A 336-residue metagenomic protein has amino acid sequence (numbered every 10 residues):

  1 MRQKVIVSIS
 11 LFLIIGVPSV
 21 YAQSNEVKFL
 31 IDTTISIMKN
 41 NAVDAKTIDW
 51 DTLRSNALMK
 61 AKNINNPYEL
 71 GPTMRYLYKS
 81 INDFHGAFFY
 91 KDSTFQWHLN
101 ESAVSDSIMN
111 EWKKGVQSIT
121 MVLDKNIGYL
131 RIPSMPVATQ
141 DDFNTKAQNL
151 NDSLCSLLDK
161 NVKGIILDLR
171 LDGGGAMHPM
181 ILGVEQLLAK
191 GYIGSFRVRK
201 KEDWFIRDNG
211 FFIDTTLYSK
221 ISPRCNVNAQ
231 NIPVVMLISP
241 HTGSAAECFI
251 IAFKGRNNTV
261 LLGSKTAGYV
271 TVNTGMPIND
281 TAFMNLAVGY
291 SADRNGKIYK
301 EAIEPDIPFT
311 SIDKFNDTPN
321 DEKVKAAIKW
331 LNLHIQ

Functional and structural regions predicted by a protein language model:
M1-N25: Bacterial Sec-dependent N-terminal signal peptides
A22-I206, F212-T216, P233, N273-P277 (+4 more regions): Flexible, low-complexity junctional segments that flank or bridge functional domains
R170-D172, I238-A245: Active-site neighborhood of thiol-dependent amide/isopeptide-bond enzymes
I221-P233, P240-H241: A conserved mid-domain beta-alpha-beta active-site/ligand-binding segment of alpha/beta enzyme cores
H241-G243, R256-V270: Short, well-structured beta-strand/strand-turn elements
G268-F315: C-terminal regions of proteins
P305-Q336: Low-complexity, Gly/Ser/Thr/Pro-rich intrinsically disordered linker/tail segments
